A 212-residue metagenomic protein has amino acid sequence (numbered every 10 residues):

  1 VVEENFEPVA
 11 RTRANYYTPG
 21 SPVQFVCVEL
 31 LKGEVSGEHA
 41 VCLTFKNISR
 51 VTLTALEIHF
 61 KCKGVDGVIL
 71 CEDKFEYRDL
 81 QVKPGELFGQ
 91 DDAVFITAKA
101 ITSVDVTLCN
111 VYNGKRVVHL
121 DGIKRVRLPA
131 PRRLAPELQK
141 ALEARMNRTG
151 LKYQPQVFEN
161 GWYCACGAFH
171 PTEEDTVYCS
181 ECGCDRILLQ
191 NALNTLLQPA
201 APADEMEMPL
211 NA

Functional and structural regions predicted by a protein language model:
V1-T44, I48, K124-R148, Q156-E159: Low-complexity, acidic Ser/Thr/Pro/Gly-rich terminal tails and inter-domain linkers that flank the onset of structured
N5-A10, G89-A141: Terminal connector regions
H39-V41, L56, F88: Hydrophobic core residues within well-ordered beta-strands of beta-rich domains
L43, F60-K61, Y77: Generic short beta-strand
F45-N47, C62, V94, N110-V111: Hydrophobic beta-strand positions in extracellular immunoglobulin-like domains
R50-D66: Short acidic, flexible loop segments centered on an aromatic residue
D66-A100: Intrinsically disordered, low-complexity Pro/Gly/Ser/Thr-rich segments with frequent PxxP/GP/PP motifs and embedded
G122-A212: Cys/His-clustered metal-coordination modules, chiefly Zn-binding fingers
